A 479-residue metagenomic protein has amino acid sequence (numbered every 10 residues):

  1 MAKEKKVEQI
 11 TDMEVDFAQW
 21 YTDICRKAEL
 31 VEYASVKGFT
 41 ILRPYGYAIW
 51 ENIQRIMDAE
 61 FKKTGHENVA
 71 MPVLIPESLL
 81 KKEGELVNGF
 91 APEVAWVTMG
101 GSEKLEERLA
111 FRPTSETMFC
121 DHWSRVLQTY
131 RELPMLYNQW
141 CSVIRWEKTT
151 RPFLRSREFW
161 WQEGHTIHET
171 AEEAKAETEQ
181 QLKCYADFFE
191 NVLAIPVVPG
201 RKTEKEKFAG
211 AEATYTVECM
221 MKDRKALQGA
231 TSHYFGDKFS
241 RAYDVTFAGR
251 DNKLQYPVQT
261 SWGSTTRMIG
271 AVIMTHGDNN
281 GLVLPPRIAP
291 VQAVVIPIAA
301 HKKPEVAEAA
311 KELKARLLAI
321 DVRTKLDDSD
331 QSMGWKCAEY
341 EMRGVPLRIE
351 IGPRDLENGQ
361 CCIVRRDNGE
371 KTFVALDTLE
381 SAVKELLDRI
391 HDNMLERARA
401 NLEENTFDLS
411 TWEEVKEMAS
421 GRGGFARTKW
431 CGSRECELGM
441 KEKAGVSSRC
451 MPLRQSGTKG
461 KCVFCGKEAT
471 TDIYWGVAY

Functional and structural regions predicted by a protein language model:
M1-Y479: NTP/phosphate- and nucleic-acid-binding module
